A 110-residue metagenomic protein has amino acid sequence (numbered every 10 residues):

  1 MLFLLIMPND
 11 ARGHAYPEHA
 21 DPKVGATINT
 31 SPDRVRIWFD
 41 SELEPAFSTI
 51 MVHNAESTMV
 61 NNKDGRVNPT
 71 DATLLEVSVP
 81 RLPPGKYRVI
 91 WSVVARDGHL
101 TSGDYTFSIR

Functional and structural regions predicted by a protein language model:
R12-S31: N-terminal edge beta-strand
I28-T30, R34-S41, G98-R110: Extended, polar beta-sheet/loop recognition surfaces of beta-rich domains that mediate binding to diverse ligands
I28-T30, T70, L82-P84: Surface-exposed coil/turn segments at beta-strand junctions on protein surfaces, enriched
V35, S41-K63: Short, surface-exposed alpha-helix to beta-strand junction/turn motifs within ectodomains of secreted and cell-envelope
T70-E76: Aromatic sugar-binding surface patches on proteins that engage polysaccharides or sugar-phosphate polymers
S78, P83-V89, G103: A glycine-anchored, Pro-Gly-centered beta-turn/N-cap motif
